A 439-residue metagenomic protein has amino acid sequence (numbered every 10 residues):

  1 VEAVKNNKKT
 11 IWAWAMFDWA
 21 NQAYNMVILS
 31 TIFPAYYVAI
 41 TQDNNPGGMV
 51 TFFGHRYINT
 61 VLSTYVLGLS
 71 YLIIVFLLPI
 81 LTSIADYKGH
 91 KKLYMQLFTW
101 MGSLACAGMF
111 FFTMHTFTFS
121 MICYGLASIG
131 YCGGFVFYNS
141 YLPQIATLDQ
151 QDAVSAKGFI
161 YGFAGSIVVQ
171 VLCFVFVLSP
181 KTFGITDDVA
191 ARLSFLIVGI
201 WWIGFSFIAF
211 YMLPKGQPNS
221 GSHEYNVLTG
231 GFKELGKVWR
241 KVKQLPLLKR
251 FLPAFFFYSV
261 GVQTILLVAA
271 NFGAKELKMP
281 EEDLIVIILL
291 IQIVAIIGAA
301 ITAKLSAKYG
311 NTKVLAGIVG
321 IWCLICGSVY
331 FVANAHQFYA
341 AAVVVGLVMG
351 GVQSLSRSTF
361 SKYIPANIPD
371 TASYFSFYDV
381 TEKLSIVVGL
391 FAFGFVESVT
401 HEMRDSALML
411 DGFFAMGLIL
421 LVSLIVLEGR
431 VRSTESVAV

Functional and structural regions predicted by a protein language model:
E2-W12, P214-P253: Juxtamembrane intracellular "pre-TM" segments in multi-pass secondary transporters
I28-T60, T264-L284: Short amphipathic helix-loop junctions that connect adjacent transmembrane helices in Major Facilitator Superfamily/SLC
G54-N59, F176-I200, F395-A415: A membrane-interface helix-boundary motif in multi-pass transporters
F76-H90, I297-N311, E397: Helix-to-loop junctions at the C-terminal end of transmembrane segments in multipass secondary transporters
L93-G108, K313-S328: Structural signature of the two symmetry-related core transmembrane helices
F110-C123, Y330-A342: Helix-loop junctions at membrane interfaces in 12-TM secondary transporters
F111, W201-M212, V352, L408-V439: Multi-pass alpha-helical transporter architecture, strongest for 12-TM Major Facilitator/SLC carriers used
S155-V177, D379-L390: Glycine-rich segments within core transmembrane alpha-helices of 12-TM secondary carriers
